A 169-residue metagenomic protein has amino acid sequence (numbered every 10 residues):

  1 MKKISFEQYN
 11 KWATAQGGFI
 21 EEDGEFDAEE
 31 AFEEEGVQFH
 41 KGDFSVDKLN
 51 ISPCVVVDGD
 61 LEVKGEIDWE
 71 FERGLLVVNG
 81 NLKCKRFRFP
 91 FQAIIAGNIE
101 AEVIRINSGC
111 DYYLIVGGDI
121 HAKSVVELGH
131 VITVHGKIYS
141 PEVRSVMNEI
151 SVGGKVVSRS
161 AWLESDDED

Functional and structural regions predicted by a protein language model:
M1-S45, W162-D169: Terminal non-domain segments
E22, E33-E34, F39-H40, V46 (+18 more regions): Extracellular beta-strand solenoids
